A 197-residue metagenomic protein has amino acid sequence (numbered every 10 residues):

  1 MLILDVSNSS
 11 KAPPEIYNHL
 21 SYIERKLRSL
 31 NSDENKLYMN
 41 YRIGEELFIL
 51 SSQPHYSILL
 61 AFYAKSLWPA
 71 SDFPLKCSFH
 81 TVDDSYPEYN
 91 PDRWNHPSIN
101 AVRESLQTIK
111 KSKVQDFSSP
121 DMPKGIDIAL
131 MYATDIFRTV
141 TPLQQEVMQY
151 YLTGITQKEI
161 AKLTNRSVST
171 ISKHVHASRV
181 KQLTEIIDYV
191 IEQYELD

Functional and structural regions predicted by a protein language model:
M1-I99, R103: DNA-contacting interfaces and partner/effector-binding or oligomerization modules in DNA-centric proteins
V82, E88-R93, T108-M131: Flexible, glycine/charge-rich interdomain/linker segments that couple and regulate nucleotide signaling catalytic cores
L106, K110, R138, V168: Regulatory/sensor and coupling segments of signal-transduction and defense proteins
F137-Q144: Short helix-coil-helix linker/hinge
Q144-Y151: Short alpha-helical "packing" element that flanks the helix-turn-helix/winged-helix DNA-binding module
T156-T164, I171: Short alpha-helical "recognition helix" segments of helix-turn-helix
V175, Q182: DNA major-groove recognition helix of helix-turn-helix
I187-D197: Short, basic, alpha-helical segments at the C-terminal edge of helix-turn-helix-like DNA-binding modules
